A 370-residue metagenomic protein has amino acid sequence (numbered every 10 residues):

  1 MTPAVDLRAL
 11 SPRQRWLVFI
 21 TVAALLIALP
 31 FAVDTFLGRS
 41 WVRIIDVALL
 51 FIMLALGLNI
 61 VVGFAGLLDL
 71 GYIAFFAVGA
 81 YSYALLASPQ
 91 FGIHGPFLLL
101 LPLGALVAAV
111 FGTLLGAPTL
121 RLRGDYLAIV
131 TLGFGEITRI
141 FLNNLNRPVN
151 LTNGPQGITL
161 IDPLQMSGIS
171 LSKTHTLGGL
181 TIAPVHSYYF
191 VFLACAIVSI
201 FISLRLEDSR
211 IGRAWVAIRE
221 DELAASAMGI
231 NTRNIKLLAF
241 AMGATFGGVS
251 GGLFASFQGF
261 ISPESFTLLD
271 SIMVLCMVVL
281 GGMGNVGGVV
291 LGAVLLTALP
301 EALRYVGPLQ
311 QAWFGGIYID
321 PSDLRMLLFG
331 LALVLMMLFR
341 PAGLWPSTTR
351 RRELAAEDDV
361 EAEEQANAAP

Functional and structural regions predicted by a protein language model:
M1-P370: Transmembrane alpha-helices and adjacent helix-loop boundaries
